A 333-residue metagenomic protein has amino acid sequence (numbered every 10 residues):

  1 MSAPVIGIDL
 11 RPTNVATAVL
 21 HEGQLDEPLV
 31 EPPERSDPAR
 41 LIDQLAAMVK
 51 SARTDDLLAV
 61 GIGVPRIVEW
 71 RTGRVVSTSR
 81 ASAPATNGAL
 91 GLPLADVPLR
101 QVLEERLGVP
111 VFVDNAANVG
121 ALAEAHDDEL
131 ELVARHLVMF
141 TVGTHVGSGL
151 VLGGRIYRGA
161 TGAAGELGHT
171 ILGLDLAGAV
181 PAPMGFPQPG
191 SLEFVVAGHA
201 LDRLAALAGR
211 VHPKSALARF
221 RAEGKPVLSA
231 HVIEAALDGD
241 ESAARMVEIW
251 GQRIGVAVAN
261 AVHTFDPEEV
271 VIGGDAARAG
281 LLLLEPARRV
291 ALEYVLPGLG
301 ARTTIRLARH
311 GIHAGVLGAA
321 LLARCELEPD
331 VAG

Functional and structural regions predicted by a protein language model:
S2-P4, A18-H21, L29-V30, S36-A39 (+5 more regions): Glycine/GP-enriched mid-protein hinge/lid loop-to-helix segment characteristic of carbohydrate kinases
S2-R66, W70-R71, N87-G88: Conserved phosphate-binding loops in N-terminal lobes of ATP-dependent enzymes of the actin/Hsp70/sugar-kinase
L20, D114-N115, V119-H126, R278-L284 (+1 more regions): Glycine-rich phosphate-binding/hydrolytic loop that grips phosphoryl groups
P33-E34, P38-A39, D43, L58-V60 (+3 more regions): Glycine-rich phosphate-binding loop and adjoining helix at the ATP-binding site of ATP-dependent phosphoryl-transfer
R40, Q44, I249, R253 (+2 more regions): Charged catalytic carboxylate motif
D56-P65, F112, T264-D275: Short glycine-rich phosphate-binding loop at a beta-alpha junction
P65-V68, G143-H145, A276-A277: Short glycine-rich anion-binding loops that position phosphate/pyrophosphate groups of nucleotides and phosphorylated
R245-F265: Phosphate/ATP-binding catalytic cores across multiple sugar-kinase/actin-like superfamilies, primarily ASKHA
